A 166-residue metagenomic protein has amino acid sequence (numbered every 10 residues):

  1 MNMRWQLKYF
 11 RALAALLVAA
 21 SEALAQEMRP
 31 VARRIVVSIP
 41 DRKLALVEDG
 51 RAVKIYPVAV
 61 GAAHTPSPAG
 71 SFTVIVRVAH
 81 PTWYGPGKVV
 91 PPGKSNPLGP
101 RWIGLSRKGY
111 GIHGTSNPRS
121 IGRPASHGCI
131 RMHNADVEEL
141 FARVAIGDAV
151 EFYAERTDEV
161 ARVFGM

Functional and structural regions predicted by a protein language model:
N2, Q26-A32, P66-A69, P81-T82 (+1 more regions): Exported/periplasmic cell-wall-interacting domains
N2-L13: Bacterial N-terminal signal peptides that target proteins for export
R11, D41, V58, V74 (+3 more regions): Intrinsically disordered, low-complexity regions enriched in small/polar residues
A15-A25: Hydrophobic h-region of N-terminal signal peptides that target proteins for export in Gram-negative bacteria
A20, E48, I75-R77, G111-S116: Short amphipathic alpha-helical segments, especially helix-boundary/capping motifs
L24-S71, V76, P92, P100-I103: Cell wall/extracellular polymer interaction/catalysis modules
